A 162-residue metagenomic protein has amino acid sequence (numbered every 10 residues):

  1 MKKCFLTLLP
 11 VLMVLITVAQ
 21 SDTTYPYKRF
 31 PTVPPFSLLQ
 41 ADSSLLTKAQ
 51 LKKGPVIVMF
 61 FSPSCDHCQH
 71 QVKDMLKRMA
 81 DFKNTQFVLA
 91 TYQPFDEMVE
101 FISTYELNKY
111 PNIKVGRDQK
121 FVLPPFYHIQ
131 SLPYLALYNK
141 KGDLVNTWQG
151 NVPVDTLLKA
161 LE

Functional and structural regions predicted by a protein language model:
M1-Y25: Bacterial Sec-dependent N-terminal signal peptides
Q20-K48: N-terminal "domain-start" segment that seeds a small globular fold
P34, P55-V56, L132-P133: Short loop/turn microsegments at loop-to-beta-strand junctions
K48-Q69, M75: Short active-site neighborhood of thiol/selenol oxidoreductases, capturing the structured segment around
Q69-L107, V122-P125: Structural microenvironment flanking redox-active thiols in thiol-disulfide oxidoreductases
Y105-A136: Short, internal strand/loop/helix patches that form the active-site neighborhood or redox-interaction surface
S131, L137-E162: Thiol-/selenol-based redox modules, centered on thioredoxin-like and closely related oxidoreductase domains
